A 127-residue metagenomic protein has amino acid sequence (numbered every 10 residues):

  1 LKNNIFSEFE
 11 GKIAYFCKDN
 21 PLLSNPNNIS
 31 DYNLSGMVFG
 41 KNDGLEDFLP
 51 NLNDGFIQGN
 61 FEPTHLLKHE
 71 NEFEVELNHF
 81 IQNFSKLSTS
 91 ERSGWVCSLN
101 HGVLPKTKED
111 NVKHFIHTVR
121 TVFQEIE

Functional and structural regions predicted by a protein language model:
L1-E127: Active-site loop segments of alpha/beta catalytic cores
